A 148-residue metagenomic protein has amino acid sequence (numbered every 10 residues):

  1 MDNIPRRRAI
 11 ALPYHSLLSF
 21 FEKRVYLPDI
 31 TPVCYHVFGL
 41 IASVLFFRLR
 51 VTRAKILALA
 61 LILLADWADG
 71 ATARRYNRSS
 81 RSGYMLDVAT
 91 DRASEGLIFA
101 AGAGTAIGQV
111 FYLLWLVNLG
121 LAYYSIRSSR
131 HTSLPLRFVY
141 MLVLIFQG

Functional and structural regions predicted by a protein language model:
M1-V25, V88-G148: A feature for the membrane-embedded catalytic helix bundles of lipid/isoprenoid biosynthetic enzymes
D2-I10, D29-G39, A54-A60, Y84-R92 (+1 more regions): Hydrophobic alpha-helical transmembrane segments
I30-S82: Membrane-embedded alpha-helical segments that form the functional core of polytopic membrane enzymes, especially those
I41-L45, G83, L97-F99, A122-Y123: Generic local-structure boundary detector
